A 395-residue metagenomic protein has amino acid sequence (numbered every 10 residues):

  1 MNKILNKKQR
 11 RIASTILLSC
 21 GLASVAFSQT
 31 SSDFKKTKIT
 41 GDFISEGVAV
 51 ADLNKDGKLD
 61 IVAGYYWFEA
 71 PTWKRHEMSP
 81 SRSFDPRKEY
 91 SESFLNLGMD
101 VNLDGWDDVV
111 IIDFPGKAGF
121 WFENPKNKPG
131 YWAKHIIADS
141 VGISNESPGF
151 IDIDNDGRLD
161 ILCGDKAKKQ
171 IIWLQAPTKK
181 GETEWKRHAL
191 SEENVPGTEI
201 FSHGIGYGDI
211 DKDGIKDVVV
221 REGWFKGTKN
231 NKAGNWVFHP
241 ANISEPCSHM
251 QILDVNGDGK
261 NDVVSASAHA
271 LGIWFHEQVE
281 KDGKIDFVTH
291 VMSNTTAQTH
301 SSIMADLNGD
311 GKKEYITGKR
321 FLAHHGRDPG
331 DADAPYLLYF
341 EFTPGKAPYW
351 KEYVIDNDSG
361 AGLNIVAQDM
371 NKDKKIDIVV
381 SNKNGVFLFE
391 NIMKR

Functional and structural regions predicted by a protein language model:
M1-N2, D154: Intrinsically disordered, low-complexity regions
N2-I16: Bacterial N-terminal signal peptides that target proteins for export
A13-V25: Bacterial N-terminal signal peptides
S28-R395: Beta-propeller-forming repeat regions
